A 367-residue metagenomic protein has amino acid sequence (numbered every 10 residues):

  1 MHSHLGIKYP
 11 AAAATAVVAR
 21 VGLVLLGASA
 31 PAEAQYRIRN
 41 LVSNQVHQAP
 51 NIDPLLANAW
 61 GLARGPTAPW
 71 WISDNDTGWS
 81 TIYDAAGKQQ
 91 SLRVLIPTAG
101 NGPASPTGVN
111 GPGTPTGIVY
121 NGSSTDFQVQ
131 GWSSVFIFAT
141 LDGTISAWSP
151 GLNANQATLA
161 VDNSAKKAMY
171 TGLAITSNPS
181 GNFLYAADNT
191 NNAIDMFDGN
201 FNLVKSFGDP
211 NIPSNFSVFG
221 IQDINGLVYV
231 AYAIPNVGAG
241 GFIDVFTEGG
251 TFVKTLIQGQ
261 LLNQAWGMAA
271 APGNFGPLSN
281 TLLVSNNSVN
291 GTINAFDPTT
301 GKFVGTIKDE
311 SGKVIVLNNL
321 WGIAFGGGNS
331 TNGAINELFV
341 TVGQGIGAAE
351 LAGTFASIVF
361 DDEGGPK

Functional and structural regions predicted by a protein language model:
M1, V18-R20, L41, M268: Generic low-polarity alpha-helical segments
M1-A13: N-terminal secretory signal peptides that target proteins for export/translocation
H4, S29-P31: Glycine-centered signal
A14-G27: Bacterial N-terminal signal peptides
A32-K367: Sequence/structural signature of beta-propeller domains
